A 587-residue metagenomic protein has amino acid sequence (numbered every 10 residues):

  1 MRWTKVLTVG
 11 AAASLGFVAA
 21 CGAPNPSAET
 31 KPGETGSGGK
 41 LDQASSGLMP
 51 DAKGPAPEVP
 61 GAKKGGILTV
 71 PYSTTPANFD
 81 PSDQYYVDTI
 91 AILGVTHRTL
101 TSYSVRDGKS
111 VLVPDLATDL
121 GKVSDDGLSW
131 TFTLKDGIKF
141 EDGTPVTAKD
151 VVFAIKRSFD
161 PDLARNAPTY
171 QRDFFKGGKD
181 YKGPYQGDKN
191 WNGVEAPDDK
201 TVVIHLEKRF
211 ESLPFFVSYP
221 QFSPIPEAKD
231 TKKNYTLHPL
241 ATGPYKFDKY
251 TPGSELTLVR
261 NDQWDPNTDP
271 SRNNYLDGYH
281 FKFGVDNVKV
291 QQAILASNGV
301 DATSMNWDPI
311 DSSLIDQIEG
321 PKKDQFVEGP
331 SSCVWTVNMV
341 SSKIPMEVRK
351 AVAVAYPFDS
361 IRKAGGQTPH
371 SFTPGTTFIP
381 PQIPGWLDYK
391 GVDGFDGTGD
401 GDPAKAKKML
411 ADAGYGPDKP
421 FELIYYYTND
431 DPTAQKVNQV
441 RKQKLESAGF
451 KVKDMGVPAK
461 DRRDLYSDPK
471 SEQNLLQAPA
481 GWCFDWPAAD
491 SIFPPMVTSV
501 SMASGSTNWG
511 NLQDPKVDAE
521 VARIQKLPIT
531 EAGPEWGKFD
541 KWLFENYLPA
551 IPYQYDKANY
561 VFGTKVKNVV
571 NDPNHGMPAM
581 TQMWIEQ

Functional and structural regions predicted by a protein language model:
C21-T30: Bacterial lipoprotein signal-peptidase II cleavage site
T35, T251, A355-D388, T433-Q443 (+1 more regions): Detector for C-terminal structural segments
L68-D125, L240: N-terminal lobe/hinge region of extracytoplasmic solute-binding protein
Y103-S104, V259-Q263, G329-A351, A355 (+3 more regions): A bilobed periplasmic-binding-protein/Venus flytrap-type ligand-binding module shared by bacterial periplasmic
R106-D107, K189, K200, H205-G278: Gly/Pro-rich hinge or "lid" segments in bacterial periplasmic/extracellular proteins
T133, D150-V152, R157-F159, L163-P226 (+1 more regions): Surface-exposed binding/hinge segments that line and control ligand-binding clefts or catalytic entry sites
D230-P239, W264-I315, K451: Ligand-site clamp/hinge motif
Y245, F372-D412, N429-K436: Structural transition elements
